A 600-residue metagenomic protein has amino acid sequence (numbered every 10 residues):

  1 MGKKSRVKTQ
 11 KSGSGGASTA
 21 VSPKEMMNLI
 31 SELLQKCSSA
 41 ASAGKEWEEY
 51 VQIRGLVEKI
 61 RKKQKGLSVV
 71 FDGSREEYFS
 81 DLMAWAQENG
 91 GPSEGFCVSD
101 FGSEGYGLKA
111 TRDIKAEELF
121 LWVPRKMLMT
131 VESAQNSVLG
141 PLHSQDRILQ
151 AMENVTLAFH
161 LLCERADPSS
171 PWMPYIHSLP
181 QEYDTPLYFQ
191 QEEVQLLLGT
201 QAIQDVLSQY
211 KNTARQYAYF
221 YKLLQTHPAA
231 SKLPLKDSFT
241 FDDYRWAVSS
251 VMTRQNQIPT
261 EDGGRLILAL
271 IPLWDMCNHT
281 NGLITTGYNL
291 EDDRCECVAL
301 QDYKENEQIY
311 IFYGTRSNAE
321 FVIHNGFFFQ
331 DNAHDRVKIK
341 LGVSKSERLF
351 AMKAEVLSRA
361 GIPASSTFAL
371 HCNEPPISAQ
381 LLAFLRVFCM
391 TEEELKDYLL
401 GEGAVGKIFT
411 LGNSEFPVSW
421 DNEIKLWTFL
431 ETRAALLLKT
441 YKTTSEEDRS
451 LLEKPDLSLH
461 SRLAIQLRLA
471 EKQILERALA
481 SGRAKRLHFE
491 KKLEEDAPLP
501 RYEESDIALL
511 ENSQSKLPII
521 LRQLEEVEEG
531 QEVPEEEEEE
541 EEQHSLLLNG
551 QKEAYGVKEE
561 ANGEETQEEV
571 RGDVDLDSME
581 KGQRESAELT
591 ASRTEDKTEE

Functional and structural regions predicted by a protein language model:
G2-M127, E132-Q135, C163-E600: Long, positively charged leader/targeting segments at protein N-termini
L139-G140: Signal peptide-directed extracytoplasmic domains
Q145-L161, K338-L341, L349: E2/UBC-UEV (E2-variant) core
